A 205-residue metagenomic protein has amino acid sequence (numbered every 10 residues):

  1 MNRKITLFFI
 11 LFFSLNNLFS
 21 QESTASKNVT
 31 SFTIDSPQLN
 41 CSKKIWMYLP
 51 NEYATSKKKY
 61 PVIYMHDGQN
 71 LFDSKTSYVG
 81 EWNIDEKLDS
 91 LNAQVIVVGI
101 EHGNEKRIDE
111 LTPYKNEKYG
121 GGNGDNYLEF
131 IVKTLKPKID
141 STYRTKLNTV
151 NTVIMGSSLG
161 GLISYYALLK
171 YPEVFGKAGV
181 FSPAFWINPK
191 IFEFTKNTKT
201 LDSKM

Functional and structural regions predicted by a protein language model:
M1-T24: Bacterial Sec-dependent N-terminal signal peptides
Q21-M205: Non-catalytic cap/lid and distal C-terminal segments of serine-dependent acyl enzymes
